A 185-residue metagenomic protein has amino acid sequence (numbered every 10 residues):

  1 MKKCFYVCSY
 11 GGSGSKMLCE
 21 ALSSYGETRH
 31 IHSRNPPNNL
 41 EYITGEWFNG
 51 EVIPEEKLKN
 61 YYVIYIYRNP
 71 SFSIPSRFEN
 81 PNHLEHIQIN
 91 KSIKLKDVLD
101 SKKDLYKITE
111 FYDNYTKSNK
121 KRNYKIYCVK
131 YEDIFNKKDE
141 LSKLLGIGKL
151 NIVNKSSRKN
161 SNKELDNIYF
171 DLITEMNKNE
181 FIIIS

Functional and structural regions predicted by a protein language model:
M1-F5, P81, K96, T116-K120 (+1 more regions): PAPS-dependent sulfotransferases, especially Golgi type II membrane carbohydrate sulfotransferases
M1-I126: PAPS-dependent sulfotransferase catalytic domain
C19, S23, D139-G146: Generic solvent-exposed, charged/amphipathic alpha-helical segments that serve as macromolecular interface scaffolds
L22, Y106, N136-D139, N167 (+1 more regions): Generic alpha-helical secondary structure signal
N39-T44, N136-L141, S161-K163: Short, solvent-exposed polar/charged micro-motifs at secondary-structure junctions
K57, K94, K130-D133, G148: Short, solvent-exposed coil/turn linker segments
K121-L144: Phosphate-binding beta-loop-alpha motif at adenosine-nucleotide cofactor sites
